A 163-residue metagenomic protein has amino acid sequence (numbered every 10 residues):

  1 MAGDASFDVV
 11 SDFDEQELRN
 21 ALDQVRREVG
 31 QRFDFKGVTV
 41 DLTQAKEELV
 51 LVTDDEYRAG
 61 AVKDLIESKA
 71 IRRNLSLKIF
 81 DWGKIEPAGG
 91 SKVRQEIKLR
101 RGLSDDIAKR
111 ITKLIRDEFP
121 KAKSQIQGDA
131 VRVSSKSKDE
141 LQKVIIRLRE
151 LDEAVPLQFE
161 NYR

Functional and structural regions predicted by a protein language model:
M1-G30, D34: N-terminal, positively charged regions that mediate nucleic acid binding
G3, R94-R163: Positively charged, low-complexity, intrinsically disordered RNA-binding extensions
A5-D12, E48-T53, G90-L99: Short, hydrophobic beta-strand segments
Q16-L18, R58-V62, L103-I107, E140-L141: Short, conserved charged micro-motifs
R27-T39, I79-G83, A108-P120: Short amphipathic beta-strand starts and helix->beta connectors
V40-Q44, K123-I126: Short beta-strand
A45-E56, Q127-S137: Short glycine/threonine-rich beta-strand-turn micro-motifs
R58-E96: Helix-adjacent hinge/juxtasegments
